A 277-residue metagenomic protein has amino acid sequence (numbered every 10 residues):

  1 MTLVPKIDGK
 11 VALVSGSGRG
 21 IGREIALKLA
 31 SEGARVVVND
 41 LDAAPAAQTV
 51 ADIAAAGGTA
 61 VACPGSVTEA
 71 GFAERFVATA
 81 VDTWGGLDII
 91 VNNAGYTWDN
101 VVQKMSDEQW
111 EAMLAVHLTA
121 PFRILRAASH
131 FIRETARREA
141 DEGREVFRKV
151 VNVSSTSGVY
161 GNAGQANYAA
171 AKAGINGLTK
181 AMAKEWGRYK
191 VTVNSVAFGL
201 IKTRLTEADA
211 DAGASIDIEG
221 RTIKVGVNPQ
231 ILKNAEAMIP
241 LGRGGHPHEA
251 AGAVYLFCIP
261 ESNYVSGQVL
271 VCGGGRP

Functional and structural regions predicted by a protein language model:
T2-V4, Y160, A253-Y255, S266-P277: Short C-terminal tail/terminal secondary-structure segment of NAD(P)H-dependent dehydrogenase/reductase domains
P5-V37: Canonical Rossmann dinucleotide-binding motif of NAD(H)/NADP(H)-dependent dehydrogenases/reductases, specifically
V101-V102, S106-L114, F147, A235: Substrate-binding pocket helix/loop in short-chain dehydrogenase/reductase
L125, A171, T179: Active-site helix of classical SDR
H130, K184-E185, N263: Alpha-helical segment proximal to the catalytic Tyr-Lys
S155: Residue(s) in the substrate-gating loop at a strand-loop-helix junction that position the organic substrate next
G187, T192, V265-G267: Short, small/polar-rich loop/turn modules that mediate ligand/substrate recognition or access, typified
